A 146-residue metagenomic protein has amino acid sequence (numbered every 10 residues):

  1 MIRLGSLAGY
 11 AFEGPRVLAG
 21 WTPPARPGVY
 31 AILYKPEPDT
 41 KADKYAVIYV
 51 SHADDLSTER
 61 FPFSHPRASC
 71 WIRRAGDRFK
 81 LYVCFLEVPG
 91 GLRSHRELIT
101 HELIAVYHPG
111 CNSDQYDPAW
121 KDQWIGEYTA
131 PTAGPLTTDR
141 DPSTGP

Functional and structural regions predicted by a protein language model:
M1-P146: Boundary/linker segments flanking structured domains
